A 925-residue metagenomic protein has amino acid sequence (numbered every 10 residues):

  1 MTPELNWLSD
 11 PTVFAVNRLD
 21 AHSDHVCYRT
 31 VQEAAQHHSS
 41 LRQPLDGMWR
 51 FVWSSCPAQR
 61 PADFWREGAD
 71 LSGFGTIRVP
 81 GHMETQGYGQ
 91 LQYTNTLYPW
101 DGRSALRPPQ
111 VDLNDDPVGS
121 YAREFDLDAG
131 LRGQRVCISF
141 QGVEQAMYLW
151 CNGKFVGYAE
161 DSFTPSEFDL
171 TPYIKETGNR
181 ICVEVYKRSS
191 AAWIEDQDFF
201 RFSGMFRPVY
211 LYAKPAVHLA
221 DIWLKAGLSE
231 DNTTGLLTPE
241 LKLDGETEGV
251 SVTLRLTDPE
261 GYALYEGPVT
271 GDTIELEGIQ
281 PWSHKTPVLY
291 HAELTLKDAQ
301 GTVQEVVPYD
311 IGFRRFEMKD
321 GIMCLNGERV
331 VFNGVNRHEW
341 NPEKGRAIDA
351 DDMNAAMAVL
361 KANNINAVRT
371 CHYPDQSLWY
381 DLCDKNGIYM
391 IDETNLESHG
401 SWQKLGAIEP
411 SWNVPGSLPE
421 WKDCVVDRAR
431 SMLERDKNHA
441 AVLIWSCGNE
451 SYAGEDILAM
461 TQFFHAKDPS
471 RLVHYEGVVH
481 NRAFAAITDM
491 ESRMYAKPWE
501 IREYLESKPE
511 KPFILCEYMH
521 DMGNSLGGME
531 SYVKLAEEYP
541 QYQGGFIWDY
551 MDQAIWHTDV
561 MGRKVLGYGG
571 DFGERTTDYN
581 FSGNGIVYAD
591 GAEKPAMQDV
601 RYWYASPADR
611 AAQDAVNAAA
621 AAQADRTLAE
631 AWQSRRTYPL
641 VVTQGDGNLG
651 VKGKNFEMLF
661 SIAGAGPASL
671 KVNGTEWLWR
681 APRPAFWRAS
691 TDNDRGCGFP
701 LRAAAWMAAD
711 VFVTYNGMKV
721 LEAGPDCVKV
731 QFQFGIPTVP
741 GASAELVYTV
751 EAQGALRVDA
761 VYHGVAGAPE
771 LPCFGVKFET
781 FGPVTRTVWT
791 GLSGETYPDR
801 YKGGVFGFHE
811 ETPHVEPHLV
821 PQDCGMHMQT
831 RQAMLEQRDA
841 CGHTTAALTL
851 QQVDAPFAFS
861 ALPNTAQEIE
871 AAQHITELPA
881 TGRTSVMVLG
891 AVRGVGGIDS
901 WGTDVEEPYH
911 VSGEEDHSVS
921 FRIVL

Functional and structural regions predicted by a protein language model:
T2-H37, W193, V303-A629: Extended substrate-binding grooves/exosites of carbohydrate-active enzymes
T2-L19, A35-Q36, R50-S54, F74 (+10 more regions): Accessory beta-strand-rich segments of carbohydrate-active enzymes
S39-S40, S120-D126, A216-E260, E293-T295 (+3 more regions): Mature extracytoplasmic enzyme cores
E84-Q86, Q92-T94, G142, K187 (+2 more regions): Beta-strand/loop-rich accessory regions of lumenal/periplasmic or secreted enzymes, predominantly carbohydrate-active
W150-V156, T257-P259, N326, K654 (+1 more regions): Short strand-turn-strand beta-turns centered on an Asx-Gly dipeptide
P172-G178, E240-K319: Extended acidic/polar, glycine-enriched regions that form or flank non-catalytic beta-rich accessory modules
F206-W223, F313-R329, D625-S634, T785-T790: Low-complexity, Pro/Ser/Thr- and charge-rich linker/hinge segments at domain boundaries
A216-G245, P595-A615, A629, Q633-G647 (+1 more regions): Surface beta-strand/loop "capping" patches
